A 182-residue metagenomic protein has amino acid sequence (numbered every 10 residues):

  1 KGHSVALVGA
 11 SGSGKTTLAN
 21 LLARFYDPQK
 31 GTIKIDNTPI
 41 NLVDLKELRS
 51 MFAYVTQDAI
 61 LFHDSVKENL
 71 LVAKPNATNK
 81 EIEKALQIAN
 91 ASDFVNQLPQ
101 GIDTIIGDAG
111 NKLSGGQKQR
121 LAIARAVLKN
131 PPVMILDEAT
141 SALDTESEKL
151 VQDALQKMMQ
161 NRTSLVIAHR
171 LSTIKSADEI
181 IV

Functional and structural regions predicted by a protein language model:
K1-V182: ABC-type nucleotide-binding domain
